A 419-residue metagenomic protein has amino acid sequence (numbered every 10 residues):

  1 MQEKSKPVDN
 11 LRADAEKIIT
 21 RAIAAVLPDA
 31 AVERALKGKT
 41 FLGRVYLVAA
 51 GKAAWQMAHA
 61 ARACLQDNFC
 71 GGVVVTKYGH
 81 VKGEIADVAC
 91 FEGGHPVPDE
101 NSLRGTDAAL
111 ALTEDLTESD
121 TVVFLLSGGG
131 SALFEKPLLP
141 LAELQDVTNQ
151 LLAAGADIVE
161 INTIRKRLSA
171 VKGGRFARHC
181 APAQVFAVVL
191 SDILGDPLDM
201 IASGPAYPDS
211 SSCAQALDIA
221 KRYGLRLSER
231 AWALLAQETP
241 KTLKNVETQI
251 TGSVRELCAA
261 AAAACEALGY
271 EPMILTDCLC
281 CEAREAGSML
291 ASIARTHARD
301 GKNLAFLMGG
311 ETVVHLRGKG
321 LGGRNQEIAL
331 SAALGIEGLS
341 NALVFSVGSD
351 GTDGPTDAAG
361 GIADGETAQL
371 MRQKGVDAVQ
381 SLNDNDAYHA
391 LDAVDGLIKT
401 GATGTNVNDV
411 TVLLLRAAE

Functional and structural regions predicted by a protein language model:
M1-R44, V48, Q56, V81 (+3 more regions): N-terminal amphipathic/basic leader segments beginning at the initiator methionine
V48-A50, V73-T76, V123-G128, A187-I193 (+3 more regions): Short beta-strand segments
A60-N68, D87-C90, L110-E114, P137-Q150 (+4 more regions): A glycine- and small-aliphatic-rich helix-loop capping segment at beta-alpha/alpha-beta transitions that lines
V75-S119, V159-E160, I164-R165: Glycine-rich oxoanion-binding loops at beta->alpha junctions
P140-R226, L235: Internal gly/pro-rich beta-alpha loop/helix module that stabilizes soluble enzyme cofactors or their anionic handles
R165, A183-F186, P208-M289, I293: Accessory alpha-helical/coil subdomains and C-terminal extensions that flank or cap enzyme catalytic cores
G269-S346, G354-P355: Active-site segments that bind and position negatively charged phosphate/pyrophosphate groups
L330-E419: Internal helix-turn-beta structural module
